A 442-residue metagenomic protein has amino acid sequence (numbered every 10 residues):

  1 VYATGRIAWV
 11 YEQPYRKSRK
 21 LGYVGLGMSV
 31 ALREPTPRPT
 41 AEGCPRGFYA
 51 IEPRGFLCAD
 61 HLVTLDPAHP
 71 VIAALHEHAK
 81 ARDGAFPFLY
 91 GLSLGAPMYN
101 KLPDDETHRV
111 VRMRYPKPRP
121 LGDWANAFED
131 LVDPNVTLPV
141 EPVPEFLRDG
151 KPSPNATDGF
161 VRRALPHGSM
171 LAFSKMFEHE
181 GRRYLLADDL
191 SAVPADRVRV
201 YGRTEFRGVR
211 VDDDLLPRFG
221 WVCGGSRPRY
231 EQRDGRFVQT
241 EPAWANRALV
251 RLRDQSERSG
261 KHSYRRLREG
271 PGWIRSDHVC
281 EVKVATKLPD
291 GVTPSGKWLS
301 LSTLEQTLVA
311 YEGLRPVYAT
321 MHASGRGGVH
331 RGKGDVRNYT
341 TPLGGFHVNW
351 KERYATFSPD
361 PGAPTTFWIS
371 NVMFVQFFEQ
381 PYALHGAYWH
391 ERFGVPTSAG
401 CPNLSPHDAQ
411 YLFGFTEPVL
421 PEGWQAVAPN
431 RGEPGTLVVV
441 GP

Functional and structural regions predicted by a protein language model:
V1-I7, Y15, C44-V161, L185-G225 (+1 more regions): Boundary regions of SH3-family modules and the immediately adjacent low-complexity/disordered segments in eukaryotic
G5-I7, C44-F48, R182, H262-Y264 (+8 more regions): Extracytoplasmic
E12-R19, R33-R38, S153-D158, S169-A172 (+3 more regions): N-terminal post-signal-peptidase region of extra-cytosolic proteins
Q13-M28, S153-H167, Q232-N246: SH3/SH3-like (including bacterial SH3b) beta-barrel domains that bind proline-rich motifs or cell-wall ligands
G27, P166-S174, W244-V250, V419 (+1 more regions): Loop/turn positions that initiate beta-strands
P35-T40, M176-E180, D254-S259, L314: Short, charged beta-turn/beta-strand-edge "cap" motif at the junction between a beta-strand and an adjacent loop
T240-E241, A248-G344: Cell wall/extracellular polymer interaction/catalysis modules
V292-P294, G328-G332, R337-L343, W350-P442: Exported/periplasmic cell-wall-interacting domains
